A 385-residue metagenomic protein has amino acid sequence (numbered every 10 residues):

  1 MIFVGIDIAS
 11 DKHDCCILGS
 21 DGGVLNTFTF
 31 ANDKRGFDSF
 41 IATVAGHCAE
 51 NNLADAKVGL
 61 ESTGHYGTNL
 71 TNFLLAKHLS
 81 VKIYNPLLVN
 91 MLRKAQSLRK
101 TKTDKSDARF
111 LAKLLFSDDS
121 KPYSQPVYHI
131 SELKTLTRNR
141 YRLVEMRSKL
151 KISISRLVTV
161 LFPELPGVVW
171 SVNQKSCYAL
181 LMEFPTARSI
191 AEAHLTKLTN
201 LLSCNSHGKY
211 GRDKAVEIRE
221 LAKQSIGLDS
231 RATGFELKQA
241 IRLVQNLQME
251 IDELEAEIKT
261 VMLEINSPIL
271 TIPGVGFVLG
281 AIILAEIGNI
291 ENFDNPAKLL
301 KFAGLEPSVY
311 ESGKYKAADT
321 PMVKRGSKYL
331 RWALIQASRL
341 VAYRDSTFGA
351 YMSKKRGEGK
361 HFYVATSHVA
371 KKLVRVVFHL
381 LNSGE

Functional and structural regions predicted by a protein language model:
M1-E385: A detector of single, family-specific signature residues that are central to catalytic or substrate-handling motifs
